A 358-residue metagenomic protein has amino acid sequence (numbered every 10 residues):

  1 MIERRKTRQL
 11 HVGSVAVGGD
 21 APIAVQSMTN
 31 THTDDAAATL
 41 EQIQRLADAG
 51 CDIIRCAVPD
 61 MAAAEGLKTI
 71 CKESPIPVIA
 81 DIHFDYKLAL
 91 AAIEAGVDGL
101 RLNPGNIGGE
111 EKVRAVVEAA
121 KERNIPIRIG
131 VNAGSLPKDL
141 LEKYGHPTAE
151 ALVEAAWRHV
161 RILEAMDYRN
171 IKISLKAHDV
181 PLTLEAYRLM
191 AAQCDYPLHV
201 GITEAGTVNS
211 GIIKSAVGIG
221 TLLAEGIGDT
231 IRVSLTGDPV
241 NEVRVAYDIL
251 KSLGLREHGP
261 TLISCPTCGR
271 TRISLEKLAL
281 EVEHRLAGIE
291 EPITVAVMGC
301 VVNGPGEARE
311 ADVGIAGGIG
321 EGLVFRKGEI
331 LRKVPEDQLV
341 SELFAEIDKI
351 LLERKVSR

Functional and structural regions predicted by a protein language model:
M1-S27, K121, H284: N-terminal amphipathic alpha-helix/helix-capping segment at the start of soluble metabolic enzymes
D20-A38, A57, I76-F84, L140-V153 (+1 more regions): Active-site mouth loops of central-metabolism enzymes
V25, D81, I129, I173 (+5 more regions): Conserved, mostly hydrophobic/aromatic
N30-A36, A47-I70, R101-G109, I171-V180: Glycine-rich, proline-tolerant flexible connector loops at the mouths of alpha/beta enzymes
D60-I82, A115-I127, Y187-L198, V282-L286: Alpha-helix-loop-beta-strand connector modules within alpha/beta enzyme cores
K87-R128: Hydrophobic or amphipathic alpha-helical targeting/insertion segments
N132, L140-E290: Catalytic alpha/beta core domains of metabolic enzymes, predominantly
G320, V324-F325, E329-L352: Beta-strand/loop-dominated core regions that host nucleotide or nucleotide-derived cofactor-binding catalytic loops
